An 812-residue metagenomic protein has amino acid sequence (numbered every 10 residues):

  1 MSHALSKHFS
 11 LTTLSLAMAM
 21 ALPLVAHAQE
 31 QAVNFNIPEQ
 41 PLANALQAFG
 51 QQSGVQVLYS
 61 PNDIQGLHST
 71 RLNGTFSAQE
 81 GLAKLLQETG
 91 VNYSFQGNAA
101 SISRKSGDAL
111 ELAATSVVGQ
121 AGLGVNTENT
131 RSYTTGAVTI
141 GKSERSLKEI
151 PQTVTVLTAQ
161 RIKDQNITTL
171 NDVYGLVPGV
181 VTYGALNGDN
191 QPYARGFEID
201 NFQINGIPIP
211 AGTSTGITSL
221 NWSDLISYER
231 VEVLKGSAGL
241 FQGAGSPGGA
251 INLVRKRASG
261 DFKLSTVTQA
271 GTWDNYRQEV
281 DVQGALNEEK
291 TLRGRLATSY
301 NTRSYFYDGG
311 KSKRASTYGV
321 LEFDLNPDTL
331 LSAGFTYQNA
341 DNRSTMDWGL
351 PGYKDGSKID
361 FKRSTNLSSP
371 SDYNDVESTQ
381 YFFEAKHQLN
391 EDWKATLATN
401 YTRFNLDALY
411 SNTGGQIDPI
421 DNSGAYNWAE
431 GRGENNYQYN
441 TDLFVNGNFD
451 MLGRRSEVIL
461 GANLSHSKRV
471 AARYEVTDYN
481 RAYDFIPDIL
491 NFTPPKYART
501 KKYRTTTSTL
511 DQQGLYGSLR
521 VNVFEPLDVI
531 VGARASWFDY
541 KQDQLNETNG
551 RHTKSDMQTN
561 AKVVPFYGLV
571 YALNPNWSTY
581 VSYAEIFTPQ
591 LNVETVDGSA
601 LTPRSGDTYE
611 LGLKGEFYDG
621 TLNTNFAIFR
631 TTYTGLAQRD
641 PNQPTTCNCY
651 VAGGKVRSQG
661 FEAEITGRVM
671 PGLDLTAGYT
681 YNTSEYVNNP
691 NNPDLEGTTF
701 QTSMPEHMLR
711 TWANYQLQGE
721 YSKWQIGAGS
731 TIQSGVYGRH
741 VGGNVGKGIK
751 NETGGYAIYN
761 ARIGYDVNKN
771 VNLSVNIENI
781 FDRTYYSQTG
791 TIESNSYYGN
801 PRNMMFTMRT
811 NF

Functional and structural regions predicted by a protein language model:
Q51, Q56-L58, R71-N73, A113-D261 (+1 more regions): Acidic, small-polar-rich N-terminal luminal/periplasmic segments of exported/outer-membrane proteins
P210-A211, S227-E229, L240-G319, L325-T329 (+2 more regions): Outer-membrane beta-barrel translocator/receptor signature
N301-Y305, T317-Q388, R403-N436, Y479-R504 (+3 more regions): Acidic/polar loop-and-plug regions of large Gram-negative outer-membrane beta-barrel proteins
E322-D324, N436, R455-S467, T506-Y633 (+3 more regions): Structural signature of Gram-negative outer-membrane beta-barrels, strongest in the C-terminal barrel of TonB-dependent
Y381-F404, W428-L545: Face-selective signature of the C-terminal outer-membrane beta-barrel domain
K386-N390, K394-N400, F404-Y410, T579 (+2 more regions): Membrane-embedded beta-barrel scaffold of Gram-negative outer-membrane proteins
E525-P526, V651-V741, F781, N811: Gram-negative outer-membrane beta-barrel transporters
T731-G743, G764-F812: C-terminal beta-signal and adjacent terminal beta-strands/loops of Gram-negative outer-membrane beta-barrel proteins
